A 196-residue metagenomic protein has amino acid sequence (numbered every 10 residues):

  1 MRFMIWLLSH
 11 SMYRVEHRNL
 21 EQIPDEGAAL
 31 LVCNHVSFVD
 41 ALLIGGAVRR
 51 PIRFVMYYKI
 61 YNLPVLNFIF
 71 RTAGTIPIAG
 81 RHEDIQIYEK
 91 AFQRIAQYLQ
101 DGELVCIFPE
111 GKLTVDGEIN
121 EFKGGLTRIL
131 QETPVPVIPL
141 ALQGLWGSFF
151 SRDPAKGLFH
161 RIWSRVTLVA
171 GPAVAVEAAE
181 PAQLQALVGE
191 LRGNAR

Functional and structural regions predicted by a protein language model:
M1-Y13, N67, R71, I78: Short hydrophobic helices that act as membrane-entry/anchoring signals
M4-H35, Q100: Helix-to-loop junction immediately C-terminal to a conserved catalytic motif
H10-R18, Q86-E89, F150-D153: Short gly/ser/thr-rich secondary-structure transition/capping motifs
V15-L20, V39-A41, F92-Q93, P154-K156: A generic local structural motif
H17, I76-A79, V176: Short acidic-hydrophobic, aromatic-tinged amphipathic segments that line or gate anion-handling sites
D25-D84: Catalytic core of membrane glycerolipid acyltransferases/transacylases, capturing the structured, soluble-facing
E89-R196: Non-catalytic C-terminal accessory region of glycerolipid acyltransferases and related lyso-lipid remodeling enzymes
